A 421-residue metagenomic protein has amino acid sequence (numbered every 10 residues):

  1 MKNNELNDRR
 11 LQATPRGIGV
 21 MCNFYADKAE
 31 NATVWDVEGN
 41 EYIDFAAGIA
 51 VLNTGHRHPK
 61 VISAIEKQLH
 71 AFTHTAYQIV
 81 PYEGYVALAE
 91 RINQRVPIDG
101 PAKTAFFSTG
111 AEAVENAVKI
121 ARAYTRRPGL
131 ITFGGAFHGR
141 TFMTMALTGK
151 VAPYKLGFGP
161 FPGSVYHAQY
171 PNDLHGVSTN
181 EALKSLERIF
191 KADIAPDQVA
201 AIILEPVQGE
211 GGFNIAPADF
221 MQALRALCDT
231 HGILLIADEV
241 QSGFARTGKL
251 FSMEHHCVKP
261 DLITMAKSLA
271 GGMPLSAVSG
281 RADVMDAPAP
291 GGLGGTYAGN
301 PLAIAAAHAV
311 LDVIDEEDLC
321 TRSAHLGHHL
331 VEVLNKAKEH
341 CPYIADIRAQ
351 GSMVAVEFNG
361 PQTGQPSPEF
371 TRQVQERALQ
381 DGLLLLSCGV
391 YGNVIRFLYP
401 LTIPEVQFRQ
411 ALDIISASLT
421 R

Functional and structural regions predicted by a protein language model:
M1-R421: Conserved N-terminal phosphate-binding loop of PLP-dependent enzymes in the Aspartate aminotransferase
